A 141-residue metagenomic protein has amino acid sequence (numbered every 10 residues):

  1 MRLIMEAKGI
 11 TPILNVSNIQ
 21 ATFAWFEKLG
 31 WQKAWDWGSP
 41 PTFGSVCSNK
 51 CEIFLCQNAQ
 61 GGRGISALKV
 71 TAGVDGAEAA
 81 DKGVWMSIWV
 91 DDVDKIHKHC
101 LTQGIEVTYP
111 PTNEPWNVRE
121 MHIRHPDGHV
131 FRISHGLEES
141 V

Functional and structural regions predicted by a protein language model:
R2-I13, L29-D91, K95-R124, H135-V141: Vicinal oxygen chelate
N18-K33: Amphipathic alpha-helical segments
T22-F26, C100, G128: Conserved active-site tyrosine of GNAT-family acetyltransferases
V130-I133: Short glycine-/small-residue motifs
